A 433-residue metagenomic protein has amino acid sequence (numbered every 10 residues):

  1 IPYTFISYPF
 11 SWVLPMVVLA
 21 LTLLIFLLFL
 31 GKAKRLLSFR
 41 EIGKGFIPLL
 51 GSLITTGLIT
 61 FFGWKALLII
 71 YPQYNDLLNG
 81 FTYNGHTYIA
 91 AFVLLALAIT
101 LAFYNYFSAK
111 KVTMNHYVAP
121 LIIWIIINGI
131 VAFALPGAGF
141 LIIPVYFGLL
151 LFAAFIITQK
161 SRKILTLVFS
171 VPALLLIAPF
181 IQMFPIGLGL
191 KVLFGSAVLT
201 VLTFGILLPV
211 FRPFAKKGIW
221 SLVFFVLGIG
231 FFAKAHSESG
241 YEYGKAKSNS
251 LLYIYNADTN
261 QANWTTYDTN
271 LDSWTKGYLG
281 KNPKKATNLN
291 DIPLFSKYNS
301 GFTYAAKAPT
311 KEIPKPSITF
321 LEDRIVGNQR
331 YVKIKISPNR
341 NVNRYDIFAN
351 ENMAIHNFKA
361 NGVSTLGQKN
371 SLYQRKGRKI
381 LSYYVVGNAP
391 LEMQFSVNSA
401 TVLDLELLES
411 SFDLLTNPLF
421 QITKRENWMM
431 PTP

Functional and structural regions predicted by a protein language model:
I1, I42-L50, R340, A360: Generic low-polarity alpha-helical segments
I1-V13: Short, aromatic-rich amphipathic segments at membrane interfaces that lie adjacent to a transmembrane helix or signal
F5-S7, G85, N260, N328: Intrinsic-disorder/low-complexity loop/linker signature
M16-P309, P316-D323: Alpha-helical transmembrane segments of integral membrane proteins
S248-P433: Extracytosolic and intramembrane catalytic regions of membrane-associated proteins in envelope/secretory systems
